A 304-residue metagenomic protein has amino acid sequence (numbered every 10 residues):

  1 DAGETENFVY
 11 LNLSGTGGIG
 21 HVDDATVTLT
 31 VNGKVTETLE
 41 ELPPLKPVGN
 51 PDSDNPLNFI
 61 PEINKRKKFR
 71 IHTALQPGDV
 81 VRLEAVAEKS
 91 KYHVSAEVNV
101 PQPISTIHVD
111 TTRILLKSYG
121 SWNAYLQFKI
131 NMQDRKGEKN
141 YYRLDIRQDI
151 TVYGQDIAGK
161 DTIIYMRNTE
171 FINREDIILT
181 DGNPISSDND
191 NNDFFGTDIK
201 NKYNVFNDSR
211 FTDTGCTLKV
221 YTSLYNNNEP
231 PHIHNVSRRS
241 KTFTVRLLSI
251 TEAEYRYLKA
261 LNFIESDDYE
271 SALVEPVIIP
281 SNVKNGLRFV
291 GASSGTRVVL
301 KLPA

Functional and structural regions predicted by a protein language model:
D1-A304: A sequence/structural signal for flexible, mid-protein segments enriched in small/helix-disrupting residues
